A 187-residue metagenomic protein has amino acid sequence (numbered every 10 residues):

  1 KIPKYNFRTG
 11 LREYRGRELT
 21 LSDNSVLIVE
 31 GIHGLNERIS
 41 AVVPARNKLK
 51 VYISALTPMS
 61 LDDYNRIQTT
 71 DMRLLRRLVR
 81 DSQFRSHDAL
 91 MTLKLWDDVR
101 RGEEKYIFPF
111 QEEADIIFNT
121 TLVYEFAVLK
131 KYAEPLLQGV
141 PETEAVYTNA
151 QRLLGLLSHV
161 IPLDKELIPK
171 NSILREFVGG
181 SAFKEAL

Functional and structural regions predicted by a protein language model:
K1-L27, H87-W96: ATP-dependent small-molecule kinase phosphotransfer cores that center on conserved nucleotide phosphate-binding segments
V26-E30, V51-Y52: Structural recognition of the conserved hydrophobic beta-strand(s) that form the central parallel beta-sheet of P-loop
I32-L35: Short beta->alpha connector loops
E37, A41-L187: Conserved NTP phosphate-binding and transfer environment spanning the P-loop NTPase/kinase superfamily
